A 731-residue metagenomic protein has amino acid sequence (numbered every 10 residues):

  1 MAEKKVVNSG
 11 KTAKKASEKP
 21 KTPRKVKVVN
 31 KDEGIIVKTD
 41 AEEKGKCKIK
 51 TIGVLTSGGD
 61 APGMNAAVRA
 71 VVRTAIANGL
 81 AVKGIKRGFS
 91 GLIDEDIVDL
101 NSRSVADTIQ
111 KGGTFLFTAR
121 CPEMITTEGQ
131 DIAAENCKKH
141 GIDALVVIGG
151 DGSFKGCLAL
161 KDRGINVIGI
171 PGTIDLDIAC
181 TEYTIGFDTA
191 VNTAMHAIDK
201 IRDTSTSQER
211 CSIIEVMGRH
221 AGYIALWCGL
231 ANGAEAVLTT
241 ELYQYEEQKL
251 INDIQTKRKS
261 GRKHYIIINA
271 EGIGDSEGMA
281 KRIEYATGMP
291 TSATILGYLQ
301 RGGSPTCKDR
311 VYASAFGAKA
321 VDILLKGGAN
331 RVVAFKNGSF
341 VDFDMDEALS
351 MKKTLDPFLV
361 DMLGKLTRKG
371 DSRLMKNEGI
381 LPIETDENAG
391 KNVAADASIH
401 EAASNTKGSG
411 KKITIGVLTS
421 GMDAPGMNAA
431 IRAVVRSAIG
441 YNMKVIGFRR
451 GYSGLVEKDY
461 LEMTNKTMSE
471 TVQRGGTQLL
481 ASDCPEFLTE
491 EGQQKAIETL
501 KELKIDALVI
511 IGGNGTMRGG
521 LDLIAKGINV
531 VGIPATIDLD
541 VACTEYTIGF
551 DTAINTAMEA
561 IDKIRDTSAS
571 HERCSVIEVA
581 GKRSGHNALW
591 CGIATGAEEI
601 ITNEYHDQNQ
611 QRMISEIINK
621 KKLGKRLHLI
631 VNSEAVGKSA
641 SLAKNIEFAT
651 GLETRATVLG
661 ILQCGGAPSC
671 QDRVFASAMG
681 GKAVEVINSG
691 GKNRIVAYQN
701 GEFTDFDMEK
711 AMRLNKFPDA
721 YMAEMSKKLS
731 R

Functional and structural regions predicted by a protein language model:
E3-V28: Intrinsically disordered, polybasic Lys/Arg-rich low-complexity tracts
N30-D40, K44-G45, L92-L145, I185-N192 (+6 more regions): Glycine-rich oxoanion-binding loops at beta->alpha junctions
D40-I93, G408-V456: N-terminal phosphate-binding or glycine-rich loops at protein starts, especially the Walker A/P-loop of NTPases
T51-G59, T114-A119, A144-V147, S212-E215 (+6 more regions): Short glycine-rich or small-residue beta-strand-to-loop segments that form or flank ligand, phosphate, metal/Fe-S
S57-D60, I85-G91, R120-C121, G150-G152 (+19 more regions): Short, ordered loop/turn segments at secondary-structure junctions
A61-V71, I93, I125-E128, L145-L158 (+16 more regions): Short glycine/serine/threonine-rich phosphate/pyrophosphate-binding segments that cradle anionic phosphate groups
I85, A144-G149, K155, A159 (+7 more regions): Accessory alpha-helical/coil subdomains and C-terminal extensions that flank or cap enzyme catalytic cores
R331-K411, R694-R731: Phosphate-binding loop/pocket of nucleotide- and phosphate-handling active sites
